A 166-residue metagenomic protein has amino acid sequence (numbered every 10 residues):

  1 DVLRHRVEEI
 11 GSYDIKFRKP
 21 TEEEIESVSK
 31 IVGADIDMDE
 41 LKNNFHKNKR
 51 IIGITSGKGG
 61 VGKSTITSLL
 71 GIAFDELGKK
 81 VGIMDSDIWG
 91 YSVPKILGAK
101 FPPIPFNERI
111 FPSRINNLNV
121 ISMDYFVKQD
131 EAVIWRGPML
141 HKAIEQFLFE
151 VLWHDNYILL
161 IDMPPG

Functional and structural regions predicted by a protein language model:
V2-S56: Extreme N-terminal, non-catalytic leader segments that precede Walker-type/kinase nucleotide-binding cores
D14-K16, G82, L160: A structural signal for isolated positions on well-ordered beta-strands in alpha/beta enzyme cores
R18-P20, G59, S86-W89, Y125-F126 (+1 more regions): Short, ordered loop/turn segments at secondary-structure junctions
G33-D37, F101-I104, H141-A143, P164-G166: Short gly/ser/thr-rich secondary-structure transition/capping motifs
K47-N48, L77, R114-I115, W153-N156: Short loop/turn elements that form and flank the Walker-type P-loop nucleotide-binding site in RecA-like NTPase cores
R50-I88: Walker A/P-loop phosphate-binding motif and the immediately C-terminal alpha-helix
F74-W135, H141, E145-L148: Phosphate-binding loop that captures ATP/GTP phosphates
W135, M139-G166: Phosphate/Mg2+-binding loops and adjacent switch elements in nucleotide/diphosphate-handling enzyme cores
